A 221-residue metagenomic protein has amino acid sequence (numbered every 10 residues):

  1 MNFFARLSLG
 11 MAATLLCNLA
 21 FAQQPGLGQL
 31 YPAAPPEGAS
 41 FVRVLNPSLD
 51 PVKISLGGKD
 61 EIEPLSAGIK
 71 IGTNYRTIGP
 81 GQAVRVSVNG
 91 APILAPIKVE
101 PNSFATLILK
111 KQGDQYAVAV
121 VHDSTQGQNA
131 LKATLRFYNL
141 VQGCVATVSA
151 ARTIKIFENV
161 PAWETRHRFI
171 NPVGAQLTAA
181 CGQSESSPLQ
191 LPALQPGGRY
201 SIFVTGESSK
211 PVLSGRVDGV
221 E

Functional and structural regions predicted by a protein language model:
M1-M11: Bacterial N-terminal signal peptides that target proteins for export
C17-L19: N-terminal signal peptide c-region/cleavage motif recognized by signal peptidases
Q23-E221: Intrinsically disordered, low-complexity polar regions and short flexible loop motifs
